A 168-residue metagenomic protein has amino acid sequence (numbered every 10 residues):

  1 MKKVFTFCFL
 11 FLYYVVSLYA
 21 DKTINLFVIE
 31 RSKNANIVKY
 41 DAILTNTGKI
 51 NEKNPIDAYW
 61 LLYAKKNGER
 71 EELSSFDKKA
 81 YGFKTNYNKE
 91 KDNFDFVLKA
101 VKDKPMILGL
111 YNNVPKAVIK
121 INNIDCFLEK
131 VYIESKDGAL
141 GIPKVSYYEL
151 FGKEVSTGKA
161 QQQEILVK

Functional and structural regions predicted by a protein language model:
M1-T23: Bacterial Sec-dependent N-terminal signal peptides
F11-L12, S17, V38, D57 (+5 more regions): Intrinsically disordered, low-complexity segments enriched in small/polar residues
L18-D77, A160-Q162: N-terminal export/targeting and maturation segments
T23-V28, K39, I43, L61-Y63 (+4 more regions): Ser/Thr- (and often Asn-) enriched beta-sheet segments in non-cytosolic proteins
R31-A35, N88-K91, V101-K102, L140-K144: Short, ordered beta-strand-loop transition motifs
W60-L128: Mature extracytoplasmic domains of secretory-pathway proteins
K104-K168: Extracytoplasmic electrostatic interaction patches
